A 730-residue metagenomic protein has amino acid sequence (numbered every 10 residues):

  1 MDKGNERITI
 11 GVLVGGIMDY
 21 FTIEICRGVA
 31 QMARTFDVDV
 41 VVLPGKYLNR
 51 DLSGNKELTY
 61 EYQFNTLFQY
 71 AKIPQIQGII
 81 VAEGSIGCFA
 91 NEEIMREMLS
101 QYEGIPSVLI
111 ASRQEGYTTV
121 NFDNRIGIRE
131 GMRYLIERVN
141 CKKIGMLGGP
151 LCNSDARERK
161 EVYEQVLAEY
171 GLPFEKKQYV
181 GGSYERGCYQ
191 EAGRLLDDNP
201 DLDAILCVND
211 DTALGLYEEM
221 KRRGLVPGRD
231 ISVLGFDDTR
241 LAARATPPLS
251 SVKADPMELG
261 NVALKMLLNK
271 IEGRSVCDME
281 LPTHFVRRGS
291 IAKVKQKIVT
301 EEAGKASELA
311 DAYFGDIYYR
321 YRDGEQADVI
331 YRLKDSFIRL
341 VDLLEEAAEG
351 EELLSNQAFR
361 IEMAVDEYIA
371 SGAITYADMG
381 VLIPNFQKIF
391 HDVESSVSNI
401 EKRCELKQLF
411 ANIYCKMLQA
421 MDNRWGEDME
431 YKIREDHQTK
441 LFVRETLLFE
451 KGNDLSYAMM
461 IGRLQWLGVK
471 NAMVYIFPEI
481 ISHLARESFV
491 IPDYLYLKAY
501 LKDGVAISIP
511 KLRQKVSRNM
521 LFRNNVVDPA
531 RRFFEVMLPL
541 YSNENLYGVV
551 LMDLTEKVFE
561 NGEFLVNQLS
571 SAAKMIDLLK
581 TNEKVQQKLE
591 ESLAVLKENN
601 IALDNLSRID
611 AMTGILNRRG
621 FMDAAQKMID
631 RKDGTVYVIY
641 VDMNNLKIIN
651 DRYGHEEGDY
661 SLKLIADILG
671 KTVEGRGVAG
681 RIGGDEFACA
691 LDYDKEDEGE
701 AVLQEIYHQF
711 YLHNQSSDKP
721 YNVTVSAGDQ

Functional and structural regions predicted by a protein language model:
M1-A347: Bacterial carbohydrate/catabolite-sensing allosteric modules
V38, L48, L441-L447, Q587-L616: Amphipathic HAMP/coiled-coil signal-transducing linker helices that couple sensory inputs to cytosolic output domains
I601-D623, V641-H655, K663: Conserved nucleotide-binding and Mg2+-coordinating catalytic segments in signaling enzymes
A602-N605, R618-T635, A666-E674: Short regulatory alpha-helical coupling segments that immediately precede and/or link into cyclic nucleotide signaling
K632-T635, L646, L664-I665, I682 (+2 more regions): Hydrophobic framework residues that shape the active-site pocket of cyclic nucleotide turnover catalytic cores
Y637, C689-D692, G699-A701, K719-Q730: A short glycine-enriched loop-to-beta-strand structural element that forms part of the catalytic core of nucleotide
E657-R676, I706: Active-site-proximal alpha-helical element of nucleotidyl cyclase-like catalytic domains and analogous helices
V678-R681, Y721: A short pre-motif secondary-structure segment
